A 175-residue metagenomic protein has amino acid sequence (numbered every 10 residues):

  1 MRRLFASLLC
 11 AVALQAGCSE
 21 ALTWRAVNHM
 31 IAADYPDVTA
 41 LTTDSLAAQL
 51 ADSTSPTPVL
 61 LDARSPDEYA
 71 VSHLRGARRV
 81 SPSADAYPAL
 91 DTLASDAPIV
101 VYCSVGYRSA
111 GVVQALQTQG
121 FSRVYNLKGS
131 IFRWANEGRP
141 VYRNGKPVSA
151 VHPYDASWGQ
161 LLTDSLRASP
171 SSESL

Functional and structural regions predicted by a protein language model:
M1-L4: Positively charged n-region of N-terminal signal peptides that target proteins for export
S7-Q15: Bacterial N-terminal signal peptides
C18-D44, Q49, A70-A97, A110-L175: Rhodanese-like catalytic fold shared by cysteine-dependent sulfurtransferases and DSP/PTP-type phosphatases
P56-P58, D96-P98: A general structural motif
L60-D62: Structural scaffold elements adjacent to functional motifs in cytosolic proteins
S65: Short, glycine/acidic-enriched loop or turn micro-motifs at the edges of active sites
Y102: Short, surface-exposed ligand- or partner-binding patches at beta-edge/loop junctions that are enriched in aromatics
G106-Y107: Residue-level detector of alpha-helix initiation sites
